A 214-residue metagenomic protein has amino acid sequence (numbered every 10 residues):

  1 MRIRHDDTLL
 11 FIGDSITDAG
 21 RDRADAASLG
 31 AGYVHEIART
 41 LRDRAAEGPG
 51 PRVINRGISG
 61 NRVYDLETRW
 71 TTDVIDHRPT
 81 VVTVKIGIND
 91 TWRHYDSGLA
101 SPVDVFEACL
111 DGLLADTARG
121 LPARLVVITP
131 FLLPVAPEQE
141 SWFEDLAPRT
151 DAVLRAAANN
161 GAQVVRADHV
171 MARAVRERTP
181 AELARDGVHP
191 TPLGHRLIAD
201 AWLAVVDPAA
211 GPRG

Functional and structural regions predicted by a protein language model:
M1-S59, R69-R78: Serine-esterase "nucleophile elbow" of acetyl-processing enzymes
F11, S15-I16, D25, R56-N61 (+2 more regions): Cell-envelope and extracellular/periplasmic
D25-G32, G98-V105, E140-P148, D186 (+1 more regions): Alpha-helix N-cap and loop-to-helix initiation/capping positions
R62-T80, S97-A108: Catalytic-core regions of hydrolytic enzymes
T83-K85, D111, L125-I128, F143: Conserved, well-ordered alpha-helix/loop/beta-strand core segments that scaffold catalytic motifs
R119-R124, A162: A short helix->loop->beta-strand "cap" motif at the edges of active sites that frequently abuts
L133-A167: Substrate-gating cap/lid alpha-helix
G161-Q163, E182-G214: Histidine-centered active-site loop/cap adjacent to the catalytic His in serine esterases/O-acetyl transfer systems
